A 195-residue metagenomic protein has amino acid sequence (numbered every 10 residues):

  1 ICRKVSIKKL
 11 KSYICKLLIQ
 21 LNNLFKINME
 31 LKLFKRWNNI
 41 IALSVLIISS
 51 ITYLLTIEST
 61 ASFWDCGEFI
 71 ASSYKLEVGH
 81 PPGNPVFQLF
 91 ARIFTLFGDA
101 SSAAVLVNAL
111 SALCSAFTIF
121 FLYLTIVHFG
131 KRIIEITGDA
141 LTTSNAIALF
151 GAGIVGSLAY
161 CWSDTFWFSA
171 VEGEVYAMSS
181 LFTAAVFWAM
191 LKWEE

Functional and structural regions predicted by a protein language model:
Y13-T52, F117-F120, V127, T137-I154: Start-transfer (signal-anchor) and selected internal transmembrane alpha helices of multi-pass inner/ER membrane
S50-E58, L124-H128, C161, T165 (+1 more regions): Short hydrophobic alpha-helical membrane-anchoring segments
L54-L55, A100-N108, E135-L149, G153-S180: Aromatic- and kink-enriched transmembrane "portal" helix at the membrane-lumen/periplasm boundary that abuts
I57-F69, G79-A91, S102: Extracytoplasmic catalytic/substrate-binding loops of multi-pass membrane glycan-assembly enzymes
A91-G98, V107-G130, I134, A159 (+3 more regions): Transmembrane alpha-helices of multi-pass, membrane-embedded glycan-processing enzymes that use lipid-linked
G130, T143-I147, V186-E195: Membrane-interface transmembrane helices that cradle and orient dolichyl/undecaprenyl
